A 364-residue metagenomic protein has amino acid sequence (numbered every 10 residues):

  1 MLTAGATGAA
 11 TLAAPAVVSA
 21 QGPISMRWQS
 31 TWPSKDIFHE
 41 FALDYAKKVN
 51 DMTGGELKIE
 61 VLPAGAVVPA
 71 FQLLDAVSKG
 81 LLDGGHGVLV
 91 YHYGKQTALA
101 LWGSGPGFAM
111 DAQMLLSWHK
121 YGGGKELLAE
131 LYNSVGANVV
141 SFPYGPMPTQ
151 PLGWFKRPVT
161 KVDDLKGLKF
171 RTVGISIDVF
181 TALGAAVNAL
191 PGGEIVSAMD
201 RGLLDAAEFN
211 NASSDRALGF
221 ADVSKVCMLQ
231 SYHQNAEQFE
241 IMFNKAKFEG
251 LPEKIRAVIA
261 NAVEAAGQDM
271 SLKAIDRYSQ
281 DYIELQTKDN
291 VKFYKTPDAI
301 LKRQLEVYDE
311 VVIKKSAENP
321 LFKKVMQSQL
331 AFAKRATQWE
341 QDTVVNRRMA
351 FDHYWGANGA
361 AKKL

Functional and structural regions predicted by a protein language model:
T3-L12, S19-M114, E130-L364: N-terminal secretory/targeting leader peptides
L116-L131: Signature of the catalytic double-stranded beta-helix
